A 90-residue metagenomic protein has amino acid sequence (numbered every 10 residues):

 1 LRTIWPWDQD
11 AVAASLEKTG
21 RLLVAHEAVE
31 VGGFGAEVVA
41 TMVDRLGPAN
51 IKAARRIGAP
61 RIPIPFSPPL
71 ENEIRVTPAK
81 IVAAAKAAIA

Functional and structural regions predicted by a protein language model:
L1-A90: Thiamine diphosphate
